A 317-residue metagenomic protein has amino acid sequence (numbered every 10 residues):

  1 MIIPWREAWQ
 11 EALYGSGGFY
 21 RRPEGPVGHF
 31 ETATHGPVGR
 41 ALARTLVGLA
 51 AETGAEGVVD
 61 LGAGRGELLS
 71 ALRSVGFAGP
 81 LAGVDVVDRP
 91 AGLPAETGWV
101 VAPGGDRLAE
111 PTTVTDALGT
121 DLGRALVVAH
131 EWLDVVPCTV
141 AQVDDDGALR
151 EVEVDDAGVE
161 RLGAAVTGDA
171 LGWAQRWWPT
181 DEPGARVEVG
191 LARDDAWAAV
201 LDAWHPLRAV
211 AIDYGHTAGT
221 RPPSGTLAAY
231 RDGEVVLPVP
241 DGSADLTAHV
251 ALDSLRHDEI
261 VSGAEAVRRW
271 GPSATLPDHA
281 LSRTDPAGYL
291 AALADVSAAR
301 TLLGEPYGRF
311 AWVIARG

Functional and structural regions predicted by a protein language model:
M1-G104, L108-L122, A141, H279 (+1 more regions): Rossmann-like AdoMet
R6, Q10, V135, A218-P223: Short, solvent-exposed beta-strand-terminating loops
T34, G48, L171-G317: Long, Lys/Arg- and hydrophobic-enriched amphipathic alpha-helices
V59, V84, V127-H130, I212: Active-site flanking residues adjacent to catalytic metal/cofactor-binding acidic residues
R89, L133-D134, G215-T217: Short, solvent-exposed loop/turn segments at secondary-structure junctions
G105-L108, T115-D116, L122-Q142, V187-L191 (+2 more regions): A short SAM/SAH-binding and catalytic strip from SAM-dependent methyltransferases
A125-R176, S224-D232: A mobile, often basic/glycine-rich helix-loop segment that functions as the active-site lid/recognition loop
